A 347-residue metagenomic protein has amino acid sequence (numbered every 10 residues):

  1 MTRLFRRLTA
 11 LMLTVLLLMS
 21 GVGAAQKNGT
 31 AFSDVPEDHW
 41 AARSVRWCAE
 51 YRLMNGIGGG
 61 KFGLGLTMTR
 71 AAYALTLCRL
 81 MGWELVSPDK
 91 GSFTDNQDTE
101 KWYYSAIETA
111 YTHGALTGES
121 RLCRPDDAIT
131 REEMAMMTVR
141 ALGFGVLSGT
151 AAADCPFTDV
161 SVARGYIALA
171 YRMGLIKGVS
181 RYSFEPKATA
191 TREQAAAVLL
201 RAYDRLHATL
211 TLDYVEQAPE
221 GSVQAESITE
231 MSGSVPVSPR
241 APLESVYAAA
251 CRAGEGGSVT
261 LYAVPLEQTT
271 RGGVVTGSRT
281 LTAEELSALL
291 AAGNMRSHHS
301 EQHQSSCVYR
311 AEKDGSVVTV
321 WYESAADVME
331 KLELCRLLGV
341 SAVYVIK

Functional and structural regions predicted by a protein language model:
T2-L11, V15-A42, N55-Y104, T112-E132 (+3 more regions): Feature responds to low-complexity, polar/acidic, surface-exposed segments characteristic of secreted/exported proteins
A49, Y111-T112, Y171, R336: Alpha-helix C-terminal capping/helix-coil junction sites
D213-L289: Substrate-binding surface in catalytic domains of secreted glycosidases
A218-S222, E323-R336: Short, acidic/polar
G256, T260-K331: Glycan-binding loop/region signatures in secreted carbohydrate-active enzymes
K331-K347: Acidic/aromatic/glycine-rich contiguous surface patches that form carbohydrate-binding/processing clefts and analogous
